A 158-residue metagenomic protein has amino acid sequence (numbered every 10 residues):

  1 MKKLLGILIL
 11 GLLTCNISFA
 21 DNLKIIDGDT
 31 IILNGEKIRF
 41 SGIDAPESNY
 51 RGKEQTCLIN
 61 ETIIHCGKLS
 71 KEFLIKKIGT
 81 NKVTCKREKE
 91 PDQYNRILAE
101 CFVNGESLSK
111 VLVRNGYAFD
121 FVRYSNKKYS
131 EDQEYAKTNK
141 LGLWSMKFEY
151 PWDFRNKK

Functional and structural regions predicted by a protein language model:
M1-L4: Positively charged n-region of N-terminal signal peptides that target proteins for export
G6, G11, C15-K158: Small beta-barrel nucleic-acid-binding modules, primarily SNase/OB-fold domains and secondarily Tudor-like barrels
